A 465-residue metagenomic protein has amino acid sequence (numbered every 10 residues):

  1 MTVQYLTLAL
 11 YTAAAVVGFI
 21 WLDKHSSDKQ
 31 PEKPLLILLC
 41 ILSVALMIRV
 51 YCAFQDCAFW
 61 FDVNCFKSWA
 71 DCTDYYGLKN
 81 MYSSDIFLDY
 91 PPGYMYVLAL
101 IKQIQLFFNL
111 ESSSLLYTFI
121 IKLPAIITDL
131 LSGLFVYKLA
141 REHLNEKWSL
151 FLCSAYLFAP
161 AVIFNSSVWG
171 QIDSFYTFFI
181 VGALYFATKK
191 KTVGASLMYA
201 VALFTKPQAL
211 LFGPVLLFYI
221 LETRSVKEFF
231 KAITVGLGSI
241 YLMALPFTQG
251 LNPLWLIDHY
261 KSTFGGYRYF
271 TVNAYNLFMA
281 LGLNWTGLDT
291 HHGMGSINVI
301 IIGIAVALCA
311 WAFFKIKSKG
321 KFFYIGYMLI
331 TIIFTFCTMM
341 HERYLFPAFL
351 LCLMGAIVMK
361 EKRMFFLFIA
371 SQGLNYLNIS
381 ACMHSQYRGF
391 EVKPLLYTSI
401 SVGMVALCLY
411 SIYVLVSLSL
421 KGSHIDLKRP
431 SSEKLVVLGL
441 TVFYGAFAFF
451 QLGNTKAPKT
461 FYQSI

Functional and structural regions predicted by a protein language model:
M1-D258, Y267-Y269, T286, M294-Y462: Multi-pass membrane glycosyltransferase architecture that uses lipid-linked
K261, Y269-F270, A274, F278-H291: Membrane-interface interhelical connector segments
I465: Extra-cytoplasmic beta-strand recognition segments
